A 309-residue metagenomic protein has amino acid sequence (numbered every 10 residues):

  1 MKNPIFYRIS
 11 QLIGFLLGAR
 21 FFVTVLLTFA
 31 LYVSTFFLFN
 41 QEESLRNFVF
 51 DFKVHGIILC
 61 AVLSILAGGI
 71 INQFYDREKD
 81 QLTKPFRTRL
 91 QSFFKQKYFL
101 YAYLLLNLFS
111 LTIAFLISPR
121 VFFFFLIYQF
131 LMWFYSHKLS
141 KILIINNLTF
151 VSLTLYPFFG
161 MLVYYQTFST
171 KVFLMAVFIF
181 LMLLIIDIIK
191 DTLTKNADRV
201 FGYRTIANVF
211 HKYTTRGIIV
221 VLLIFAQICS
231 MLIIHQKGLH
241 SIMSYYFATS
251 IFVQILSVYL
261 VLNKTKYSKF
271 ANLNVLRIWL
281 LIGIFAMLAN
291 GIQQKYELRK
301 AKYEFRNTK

Functional and structural regions predicted by a protein language model:
M1-K309: Multi-pass alpha-helical membrane architecture of UbiA-family and related isoprenoid/lipid prenyltransferases
